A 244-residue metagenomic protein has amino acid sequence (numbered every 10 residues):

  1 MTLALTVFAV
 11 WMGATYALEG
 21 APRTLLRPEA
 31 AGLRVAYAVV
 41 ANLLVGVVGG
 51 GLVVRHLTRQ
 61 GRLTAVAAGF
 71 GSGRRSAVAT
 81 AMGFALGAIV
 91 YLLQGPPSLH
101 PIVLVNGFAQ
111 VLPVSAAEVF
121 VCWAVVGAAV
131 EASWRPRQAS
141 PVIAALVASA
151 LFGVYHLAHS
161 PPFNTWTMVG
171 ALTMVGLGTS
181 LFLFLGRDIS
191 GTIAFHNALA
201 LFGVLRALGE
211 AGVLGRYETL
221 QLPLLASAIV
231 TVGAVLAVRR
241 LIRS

Functional and structural regions predicted by a protein language model:
M1-T58, S72-M82, V105-Q110, E218-S227: Alpha-helical transmembrane segments in multi-pass membrane proteins
T6-M12, R75-Q94, V111-E118, A144-Y155: Alpha-helical transmembrane segments of multi-pass integral membrane proteins
A17-P28, I89-I102, Y155-P162, L205-G212: Juxtamembrane "helix-exit" motif on the non-cytosolic side of transmembrane helices
L52, V90-Q94, V235-I242: Juxtamembrane cytosolic interface motif at the C-terminal end of transmembrane helices
G61-G71, V130-A139: Membrane-interface helix-boundary motifs at transmembrane edges
V66-G73, I189-A194: Loop-to-transmembrane helix junctions at the membrane interface
G69, G95-V105, R137-A139: Helix-boundary and loop/linker segments of multi-pass membrane transporters
F108-R243: Transmembrane helix-loop-helix hairpins at the membrane interface of multi-pass integral membrane proteins
